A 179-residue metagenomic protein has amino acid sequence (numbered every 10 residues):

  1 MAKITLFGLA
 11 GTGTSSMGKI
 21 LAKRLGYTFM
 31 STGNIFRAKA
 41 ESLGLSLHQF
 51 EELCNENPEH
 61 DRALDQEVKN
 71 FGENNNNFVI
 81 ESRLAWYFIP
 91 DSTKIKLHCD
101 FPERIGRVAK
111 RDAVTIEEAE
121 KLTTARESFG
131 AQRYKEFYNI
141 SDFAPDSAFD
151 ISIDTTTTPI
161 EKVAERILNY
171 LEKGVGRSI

Functional and structural regions predicted by a protein language model:
L6: Hydrophobic anchor at the beta1->P-loop junction of P-loop NTPases
L9: P-loop (Walker A) phosphate-binding loop of NTP-binding proteins
T12: ATP-binding Walker
S15: Walker A/P-loop
K23-M30: Post-Walker A helix-loop "phosphate-sensing" segment adjacent to the P-loop in P-loop NTPases
T32-I89, F101-E103, A113-E118, S128: ATP-dependent small-molecule kinase phosphotransfer cores that center on conserved nucleotide phosphate-binding segments
I116-R166: Small-molecule kinase domains that catalyze NTP-dependent phosphoryl transfer to phosphate-bearing small molecules
